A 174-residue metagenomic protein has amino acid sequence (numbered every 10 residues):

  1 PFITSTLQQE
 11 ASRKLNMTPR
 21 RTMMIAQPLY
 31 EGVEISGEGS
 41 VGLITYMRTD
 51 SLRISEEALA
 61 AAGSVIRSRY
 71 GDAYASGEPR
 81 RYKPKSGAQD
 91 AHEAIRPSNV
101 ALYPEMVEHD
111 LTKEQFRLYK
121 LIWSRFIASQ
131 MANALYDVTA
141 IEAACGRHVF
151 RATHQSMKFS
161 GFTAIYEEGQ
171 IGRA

Functional and structural regions predicted by a protein language model:
P1-R173: Core catalytic DNA strand-manipulation module of type IA topoisomerases
